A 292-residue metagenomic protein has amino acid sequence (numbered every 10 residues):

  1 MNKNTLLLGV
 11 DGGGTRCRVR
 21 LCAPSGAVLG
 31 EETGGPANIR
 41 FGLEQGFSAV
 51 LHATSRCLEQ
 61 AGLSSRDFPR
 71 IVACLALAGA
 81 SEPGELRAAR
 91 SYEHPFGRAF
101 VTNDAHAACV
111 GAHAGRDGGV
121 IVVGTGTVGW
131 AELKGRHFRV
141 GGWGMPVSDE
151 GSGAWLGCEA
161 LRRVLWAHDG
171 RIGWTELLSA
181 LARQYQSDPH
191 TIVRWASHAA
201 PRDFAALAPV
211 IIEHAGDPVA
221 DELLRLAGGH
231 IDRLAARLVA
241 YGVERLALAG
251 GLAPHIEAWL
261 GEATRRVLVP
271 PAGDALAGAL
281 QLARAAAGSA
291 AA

Functional and structural regions predicted by a protein language model:
M1-P69, G111-G119, L161-A292: ATP-binding/phosphotransfer module of carbohydrate and carboxylate kinases, centering on a glycine-rich
R16, V72, G126: Broad gene-expression machinery/nucleic-acid interaction feature
V72, R98-F100, R245: Proline-centered loop/turn at the N-terminus of a beta-strand
C74-A80, V123-T125, V243-A253: Glycine-rich beta-strand-to-loop/alpha-helix junction loops that act as flexible
G79-W174: Phosphate-binding/catalytic loop of phosphoryl-transfer enzymes
